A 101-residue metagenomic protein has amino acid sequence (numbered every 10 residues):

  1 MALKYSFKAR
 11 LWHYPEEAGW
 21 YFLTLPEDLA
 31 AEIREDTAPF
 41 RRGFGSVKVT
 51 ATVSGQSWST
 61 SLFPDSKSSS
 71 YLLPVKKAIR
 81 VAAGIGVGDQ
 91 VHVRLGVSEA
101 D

Functional and structural regions predicted by a protein language model:
M1-S69, V87-Q90, R94-G96, A100-D101: Long, compositionally biased stretches
L25, P74-V75: A conserved hydrophobic position in a structured secondary element of the catalytic/binding core that shapes
T37, K76-V81: Short alpha-helix capping/helix-loop boundary micro-motifs
R80-G88: Short active-site loop/helix that positions an aromatic residue
